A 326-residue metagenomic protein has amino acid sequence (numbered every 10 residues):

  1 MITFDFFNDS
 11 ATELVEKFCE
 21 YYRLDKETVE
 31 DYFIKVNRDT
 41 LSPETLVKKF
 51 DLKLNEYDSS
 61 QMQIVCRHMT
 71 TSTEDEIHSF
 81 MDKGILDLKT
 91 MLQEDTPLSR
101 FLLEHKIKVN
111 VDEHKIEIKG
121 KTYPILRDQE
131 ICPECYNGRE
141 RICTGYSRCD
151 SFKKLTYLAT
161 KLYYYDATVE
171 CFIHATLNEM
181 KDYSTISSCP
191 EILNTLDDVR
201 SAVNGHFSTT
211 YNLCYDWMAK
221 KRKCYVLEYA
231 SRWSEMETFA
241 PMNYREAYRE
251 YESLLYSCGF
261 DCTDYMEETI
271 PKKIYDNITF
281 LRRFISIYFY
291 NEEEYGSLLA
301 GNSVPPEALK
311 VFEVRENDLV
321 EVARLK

Functional and structural regions predicted by a protein language model:
M1-T45, E56, D75, L98-R100 (+3 more regions): Conserved NAD+-utilizing ADP-ribose enzyme module
I2-L162: ADP-ribose/NAD+-binding catalytic cleft of ART/PARP-like enzymes
R67-T70, C171-A175, Y229-A230: Short His-Asn-centered micro-motif
C149, L155-A167, F172-M180: Structured, beta-strand-rich domain cores that present glycine/charged loop surfaces used to bind extended ligands
